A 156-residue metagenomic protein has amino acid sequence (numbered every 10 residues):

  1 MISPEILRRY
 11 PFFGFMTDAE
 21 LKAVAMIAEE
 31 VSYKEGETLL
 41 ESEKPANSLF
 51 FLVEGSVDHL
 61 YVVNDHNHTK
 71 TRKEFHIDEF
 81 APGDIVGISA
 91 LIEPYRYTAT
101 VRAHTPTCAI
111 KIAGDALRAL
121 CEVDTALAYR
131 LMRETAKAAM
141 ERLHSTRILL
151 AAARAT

Functional and structural regions predicted by a protein language model:
M1-T156: Cytosolic regulatory regions built on CNB/CRP/Popeye-like sensor folds
